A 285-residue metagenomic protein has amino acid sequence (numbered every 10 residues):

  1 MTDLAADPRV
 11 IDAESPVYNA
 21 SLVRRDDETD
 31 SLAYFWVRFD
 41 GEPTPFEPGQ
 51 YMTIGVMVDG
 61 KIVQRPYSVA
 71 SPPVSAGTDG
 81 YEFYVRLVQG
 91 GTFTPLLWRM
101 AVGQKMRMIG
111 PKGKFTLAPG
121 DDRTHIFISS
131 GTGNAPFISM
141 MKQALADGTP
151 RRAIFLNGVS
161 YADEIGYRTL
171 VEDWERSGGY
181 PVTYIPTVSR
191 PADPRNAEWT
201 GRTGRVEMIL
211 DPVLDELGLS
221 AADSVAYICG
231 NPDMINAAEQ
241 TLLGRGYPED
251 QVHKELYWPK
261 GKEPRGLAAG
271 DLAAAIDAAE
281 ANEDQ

Functional and structural regions predicted by a protein language model:
L4-V102, S189-R190: Ferredoxin-reductase
L4-Y18, Y161-Q285: Reductase modules of NAD(P)H-dependent flavoproteins
G60-A70, G113-G120, P264-R265: Short, Lys/Arg- and Gly-enriched loop/turn segments at beta-strand edges
P66-G77, A118-S130: Short, compositionally biased
E82, R107, I126, R152-L156 (+3 more regions): A structural signal for isolated positions on well-ordered beta-strands in alpha/beta enzyme cores
Q104-F115, G204, M208-V213: Helix-loop module immediately N-terminal to the HCX5R catalytic loop in PTP-like cysteine phosphatase domains
P136-A146: Histidine-anchored nucleotide/phosphate-binding helix
